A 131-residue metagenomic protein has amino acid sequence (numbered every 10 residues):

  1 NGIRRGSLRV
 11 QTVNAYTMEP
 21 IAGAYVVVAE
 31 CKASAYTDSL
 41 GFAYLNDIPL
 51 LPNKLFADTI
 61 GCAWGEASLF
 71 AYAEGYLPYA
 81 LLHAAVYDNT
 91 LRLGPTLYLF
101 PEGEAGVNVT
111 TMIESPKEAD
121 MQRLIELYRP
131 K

Functional and structural regions predicted by a protein language model:
N1-I3, L93-V109: Conserved "repeat-terminator" motif of extracellular CCP/Sushi domains
N1-S7, V13-A15, T110-K131: Beta-strand-rich domain onsets/edges
T17-A22: A short beta-turn/strand-edge loop motif at beta-sheet boundaries
A24-V28, L69: Hydrophobic beta-strand segments
K32-L55: Short, acidic Ser/Thr/Gly-rich low-complexity loop/linker segments typical of extracellular and cell-surface proteins
L55-A85: A short, solvent-exposed loop/turn motif at the edges and junctions of modular extracellular/periplasmic domains
H83-T90, Y98-F100: Short beta-strand edge segments in extracellular beta-sheet folds
